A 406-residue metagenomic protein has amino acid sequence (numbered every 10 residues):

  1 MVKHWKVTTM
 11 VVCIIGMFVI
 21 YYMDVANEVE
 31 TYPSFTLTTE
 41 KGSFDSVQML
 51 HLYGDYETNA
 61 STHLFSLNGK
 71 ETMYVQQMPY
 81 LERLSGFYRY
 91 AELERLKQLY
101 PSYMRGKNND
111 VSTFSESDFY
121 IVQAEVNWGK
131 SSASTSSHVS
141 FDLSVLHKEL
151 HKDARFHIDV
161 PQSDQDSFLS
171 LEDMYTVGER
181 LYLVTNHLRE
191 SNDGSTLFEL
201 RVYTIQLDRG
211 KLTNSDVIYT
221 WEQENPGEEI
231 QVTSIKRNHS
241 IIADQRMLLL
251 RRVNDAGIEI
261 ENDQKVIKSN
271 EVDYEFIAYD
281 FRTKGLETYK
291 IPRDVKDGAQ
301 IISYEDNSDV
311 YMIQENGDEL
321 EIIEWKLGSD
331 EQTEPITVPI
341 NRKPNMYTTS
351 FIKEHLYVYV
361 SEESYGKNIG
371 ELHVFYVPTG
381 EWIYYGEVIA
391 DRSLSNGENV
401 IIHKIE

Functional and structural regions predicted by a protein language model:
W5-D24: Hydrophobic membrane-insertion alpha-helices, especially the h-region of bacterial N-terminal signal peptides
D24-G42, E57-N109, S132-Q165, N192-V232 (+4 more regions): Surface-exposed loop/turn elements that mediate protein-protein interactions on large endomembrane-trafficking
D45-N59, G106-S117, S170-L181, Q231-L250 (+3 more regions): Structural signature of eukaryotic scaffold interfaces centered on beta-propeller domains
S46, V160-D166, G178-H187: Extended, non-transmembrane interaction/recognition domains
K107-S134: Membrane-proximal soluble helical/coiled-coil segments that couple transmembrane anchors to catalytic or regulatory
I121-Q123, L183-T185, L249-R251, M312 (+1 more regions): Residue position within the beta-strands of beta-propeller blades
W128-G129, D166, Y175: Extended amphipathic alpha-helical scaffold segments
N345-E362: C-terminal hydrophobic structural anchor segments that stabilize assembly/packing rather than catalytic chemistry
